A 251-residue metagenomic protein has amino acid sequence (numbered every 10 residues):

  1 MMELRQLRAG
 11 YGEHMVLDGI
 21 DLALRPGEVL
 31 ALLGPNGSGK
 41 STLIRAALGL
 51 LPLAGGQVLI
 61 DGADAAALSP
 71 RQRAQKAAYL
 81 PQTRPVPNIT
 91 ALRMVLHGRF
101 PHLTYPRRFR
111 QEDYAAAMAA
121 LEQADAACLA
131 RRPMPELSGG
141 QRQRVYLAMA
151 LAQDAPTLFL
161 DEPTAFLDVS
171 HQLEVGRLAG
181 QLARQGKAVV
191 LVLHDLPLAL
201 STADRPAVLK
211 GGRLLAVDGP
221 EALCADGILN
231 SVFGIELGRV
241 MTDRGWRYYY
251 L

Functional and structural regions predicted by a protein language model:
L33-P35: The feature captures the beta-strand-to-loop junction immediately N-terminal to the Walker
L48: Helix-to-loop junction immediately C-terminal to a conserved catalytic motif
G56-D64, R73: Conserved ABC transporter NBD signature motif
L96, Q111-L129: Conserved ABC ATPase "signature" region
R108, P133-L137: Conserved ABC ATPase signature
L158-E162: Catalytic Walker B motif of ABC-type/P-loop ATPase nucleotide-binding domains
N230-L251: ABC ATPase nucleotide-binding domains
